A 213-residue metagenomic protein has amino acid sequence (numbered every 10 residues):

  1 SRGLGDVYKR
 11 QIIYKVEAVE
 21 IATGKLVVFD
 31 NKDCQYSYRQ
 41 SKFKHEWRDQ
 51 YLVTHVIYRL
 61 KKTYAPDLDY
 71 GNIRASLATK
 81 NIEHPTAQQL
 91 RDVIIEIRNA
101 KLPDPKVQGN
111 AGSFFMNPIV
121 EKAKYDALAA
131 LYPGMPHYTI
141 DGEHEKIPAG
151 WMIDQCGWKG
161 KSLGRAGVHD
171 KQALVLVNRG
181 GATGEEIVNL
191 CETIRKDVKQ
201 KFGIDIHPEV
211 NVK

Functional and structural regions predicted by a protein language model:
G3-Y8: Short, small-residue-biased leader/transition segments that mark boundaries at the very start of proteins
K9, Y14-K32, S41: Nucleotide and nucleotide-moiety/phosphate-recognizing core
D30-L176, G181-E185, K201-K213: Phosphate/pyrophosphate- and phosphate-bearing ligand-binding catalytic cores of soluble enzymes
V198: Conserved ATP-binding N-box helix of the HATPase_c
